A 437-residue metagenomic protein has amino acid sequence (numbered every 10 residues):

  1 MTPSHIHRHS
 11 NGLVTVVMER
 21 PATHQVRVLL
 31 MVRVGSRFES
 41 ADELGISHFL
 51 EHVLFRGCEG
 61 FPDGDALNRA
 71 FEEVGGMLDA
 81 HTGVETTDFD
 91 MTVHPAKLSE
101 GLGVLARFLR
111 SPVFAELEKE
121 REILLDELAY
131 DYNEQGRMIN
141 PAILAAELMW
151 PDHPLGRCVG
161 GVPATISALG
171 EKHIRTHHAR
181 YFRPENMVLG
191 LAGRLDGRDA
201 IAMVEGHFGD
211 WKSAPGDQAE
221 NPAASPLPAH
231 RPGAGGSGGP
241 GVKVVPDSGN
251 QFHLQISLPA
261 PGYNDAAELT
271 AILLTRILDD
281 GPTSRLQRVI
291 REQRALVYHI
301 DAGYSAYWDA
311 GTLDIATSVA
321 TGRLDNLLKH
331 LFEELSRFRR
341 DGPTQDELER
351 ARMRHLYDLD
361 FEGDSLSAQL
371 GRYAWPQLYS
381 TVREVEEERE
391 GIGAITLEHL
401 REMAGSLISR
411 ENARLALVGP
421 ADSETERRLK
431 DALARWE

Functional and structural regions predicted by a protein language model:
M1-N11, V17, D196-V244, S409-E437: Proteolytic maturation boundary segments
G12, L30, H48, F71 (+13 more regions): Buried hydrophobic packing residues in well-ordered domains
R20, L29-M31, E147, G216-R285 (+1 more regions): His/Glu-based metal-binding/catalytic segments typifying zinc-dependent metallopeptidases
L29-P95, C158, I277-L296, Y307-D309: M16/MPP (pitrilysin/insulinase) zinc-metallopeptidase core fold and M16-derived inactive scaffolds
V32, E59-P62, A66-H177, R198 (+3 more regions): Acidic/histidine-enriched segments that form metal/cofactor-coordinating and catalytic pocket/exosite environments
R107-A115, H207-P215, E333-G342, L433-E437: A common structural junction motif
E171-H207, N412-L415: Non-catalytic, conformational "gating/processing" segments within enzyme and secreted inhibitor domains
V188-L191, R352-E437: C-terminal regions of mature proteins
